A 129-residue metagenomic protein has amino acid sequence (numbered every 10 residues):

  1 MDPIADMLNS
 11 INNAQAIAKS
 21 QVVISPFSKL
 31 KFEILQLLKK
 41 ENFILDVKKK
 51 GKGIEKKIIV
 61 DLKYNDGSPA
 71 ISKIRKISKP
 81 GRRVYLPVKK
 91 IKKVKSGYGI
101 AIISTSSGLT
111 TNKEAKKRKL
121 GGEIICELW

Functional and structural regions predicted by a protein language model:
M1-W129: Core subunits and conserved enzymes of cellular information-processing and envelope-translocation systems across
